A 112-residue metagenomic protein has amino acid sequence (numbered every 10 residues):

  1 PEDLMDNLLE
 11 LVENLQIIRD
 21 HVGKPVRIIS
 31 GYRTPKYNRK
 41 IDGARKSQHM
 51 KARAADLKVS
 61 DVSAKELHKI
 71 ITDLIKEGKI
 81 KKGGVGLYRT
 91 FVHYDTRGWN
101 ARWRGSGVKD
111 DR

Functional and structural regions predicted by a protein language model:
P1-P25: Active-site acidic/histidine clusters and adjacent loop/turn architecture that either coordinate catalytic ions
I18-R19, T34, L57: Cysteine-centered nucleophilic/redox motifs
D20, R39, K69-D73: Charged/polar, solvent-exposed surface patches and flexible loops
H21-I29, K58-K65: A generic short-segment signal for beta-strand/edge and adjacent turn/coil regions
G23-Y32, I80-Y88: Surface-exposed patches in mature extracellular/periplasmic domains of secreted proteins
V26-K46: Active-site nucleotide-donor binding segment shared across nucleotidyl transfer reactions
K46, M50-R112: Catalytic cores and adjacent binding grooves of peptidoglycan-active enzymes
